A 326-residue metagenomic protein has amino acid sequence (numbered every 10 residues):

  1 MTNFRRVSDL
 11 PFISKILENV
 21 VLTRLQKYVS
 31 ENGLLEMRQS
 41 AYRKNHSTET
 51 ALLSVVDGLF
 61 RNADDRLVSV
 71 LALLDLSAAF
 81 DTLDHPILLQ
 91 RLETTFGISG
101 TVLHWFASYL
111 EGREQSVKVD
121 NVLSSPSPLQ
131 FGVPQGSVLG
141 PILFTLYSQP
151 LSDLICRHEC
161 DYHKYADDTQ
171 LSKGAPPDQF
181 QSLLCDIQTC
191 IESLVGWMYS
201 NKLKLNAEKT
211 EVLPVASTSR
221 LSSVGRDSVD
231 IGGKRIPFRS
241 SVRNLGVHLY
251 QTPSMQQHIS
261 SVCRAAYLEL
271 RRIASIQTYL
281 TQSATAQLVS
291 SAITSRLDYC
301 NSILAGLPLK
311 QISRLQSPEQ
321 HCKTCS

Functional and structural regions predicted by a protein language model:
M1-P134, K173, A286-V289: Conserved pre-catalytic core of RNA-dependent polymerases
R5, Q39, L71-F80, F106 (+8 more regions): Catalytic palm active-site di-aspartate
V20-L25, A51-N62, Q181-N201, Y267-E269: Inter-domain linker/hinge segments that demarcate the starts of reverse transcriptase and RNase H-type modules
F60-V68, V195-L213, R220, D230 (+1 more regions): Short, charged alpha-helical motifs in flexible N/C-terminal segments and linkers
R66-V70, E159, N206-E211, Y279-S291: Short amphipathic alpha-helical interface segments
A78-F96, Q170-V195, A305-L309: Catalytic palm subdomain of template-directed nucleic-acid polymerases, centered on the conserved carboxylate motif
L123, T189, L203-S241: Short, conserved micro-motifs composed of acidic
G233-L304: Basic, alpha-helical interaction scaffolds
